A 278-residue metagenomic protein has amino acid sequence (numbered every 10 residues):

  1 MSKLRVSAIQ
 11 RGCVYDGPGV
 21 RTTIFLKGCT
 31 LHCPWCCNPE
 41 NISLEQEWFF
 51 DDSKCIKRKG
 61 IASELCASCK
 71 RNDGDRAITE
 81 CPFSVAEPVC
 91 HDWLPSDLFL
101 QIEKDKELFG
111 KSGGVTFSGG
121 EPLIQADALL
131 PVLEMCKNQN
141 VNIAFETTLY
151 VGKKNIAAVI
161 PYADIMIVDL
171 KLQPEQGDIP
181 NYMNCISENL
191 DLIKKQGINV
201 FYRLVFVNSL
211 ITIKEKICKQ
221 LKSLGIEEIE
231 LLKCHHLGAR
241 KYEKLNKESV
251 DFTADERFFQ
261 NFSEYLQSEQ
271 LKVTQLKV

Functional and structural regions predicted by a protein language model:
M1-P18, K195-G197, F206-V278: Auxiliary Fe-S-binding modules of radical SAM enzymes
M1-R71, D75-I78, F83-C90, K104-F109: N-terminal [4Fe-4S]-dependent radical SAM core
F25-G28, I42-E45, C55, C136-K137 (+4 more regions): Short, low-complexity, polar/charged sequence segments that are solvent-exposed and flexible
G28, W93, R257: Conserved active-site and cofactor/substrate-binding residues in soluble primary-metabolism enzymes
D52, P95-S96: Structural motif detector for alpha-helix initiation sites
K70-R71, P88-V89, G119, E146 (+1 more regions): Short, flexible active-site loop motifs that bind/organize anionic cofactors or intermediates
E87-C90, E121, D178, D251-A254: Pocket-edge positions in alpha/beta enzyme catalytic cores
S96-K244: Conserved AdoMet/S-adenosylmethionine-binding subsite of the radical SAM
